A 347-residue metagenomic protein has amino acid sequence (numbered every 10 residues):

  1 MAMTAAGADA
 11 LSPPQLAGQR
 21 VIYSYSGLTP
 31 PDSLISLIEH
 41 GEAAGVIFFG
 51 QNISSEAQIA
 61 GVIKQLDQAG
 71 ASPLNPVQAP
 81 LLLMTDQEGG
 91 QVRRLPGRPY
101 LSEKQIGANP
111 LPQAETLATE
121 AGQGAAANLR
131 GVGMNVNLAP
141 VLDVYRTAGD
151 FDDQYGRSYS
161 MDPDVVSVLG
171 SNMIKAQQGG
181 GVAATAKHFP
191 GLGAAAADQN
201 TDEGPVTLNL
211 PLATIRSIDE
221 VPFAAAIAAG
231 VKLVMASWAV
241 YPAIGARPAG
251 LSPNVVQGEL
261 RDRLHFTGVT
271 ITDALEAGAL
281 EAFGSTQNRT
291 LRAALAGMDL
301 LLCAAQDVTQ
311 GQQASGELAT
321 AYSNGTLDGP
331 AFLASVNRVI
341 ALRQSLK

Functional and structural regions predicted by a protein language model:
A2-G97, L301-L302: N-terminal hydrophobic targeting/anchoring segments and the immediately downstream early-domain regions of hydrolases
P13, S24, P30-S33, S54-A71 (+2 more regions): Second-shell residues forming the walls of enzyme active-site clefts
G70-L101, A118-Y145, V166-G191: Glycine-rich, aromatic-flanked loop segments that form ligand/cofactor-binding clefts across common enzyme folds
P99-Q113, Y159-S160: A charged helix-plus-loop insertion that forms the helical arch/lid used to bind and gate nucleic-acid substrates
N109-L111, A125, Q154: Active-site-adjacent helix-turn-beta-strand microarchitecture at beta-sheet edges that either contains or buttresses
A114-T116, A148-V166: Active-site cleft segment of glycoside hydrolase catalytic domains centered on the general acid/base Glu
D273, I340-Q344: Long, well-ordered, tryptophan-enriched scaffold segments
L333-V336: Short, charged, amphipathic alpha-helical segments
